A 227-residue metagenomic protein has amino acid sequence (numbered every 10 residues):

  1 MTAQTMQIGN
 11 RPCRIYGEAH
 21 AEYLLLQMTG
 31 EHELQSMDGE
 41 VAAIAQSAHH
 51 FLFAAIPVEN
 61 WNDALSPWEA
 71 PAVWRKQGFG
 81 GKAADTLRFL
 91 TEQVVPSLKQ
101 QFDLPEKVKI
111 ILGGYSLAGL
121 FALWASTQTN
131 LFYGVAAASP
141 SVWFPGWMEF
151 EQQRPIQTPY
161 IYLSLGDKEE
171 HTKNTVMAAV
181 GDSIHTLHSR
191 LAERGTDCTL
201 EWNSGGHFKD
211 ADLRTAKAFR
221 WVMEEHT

Functional and structural regions predicted by a protein language model:
M1-E18: N-terminal cap/lid segment of alpha/beta-hydrolase-fold proteins
G9-P12, A21-D103: Serine-hydrolase catalytic machinery in alpha/beta-hydrolase-like enzymes
L26-G30, S139, L165: The conserved beta1-alpha1 loop
V41-A42, A125-S126, H188: A conserved amphipathic alpha-helix that caps or lines the catalytic cleft of carbohydrate- and lipid-modifying enzymes
K109-G114, A138: Short beta-strand immediately N-terminal to the catalytic nucleophile in serine-hydrolase-like folds
G113-A118, A122: Gly/Ala-rich beta-loop-alpha elbow adjacent to hydrolase catalytic centers
W124-G134: Conserved hydrolase catalytic core segment
V142-V222: The feature captures the conserved acid-bearing segment of alpha/beta-hydrolase catalytic domains
